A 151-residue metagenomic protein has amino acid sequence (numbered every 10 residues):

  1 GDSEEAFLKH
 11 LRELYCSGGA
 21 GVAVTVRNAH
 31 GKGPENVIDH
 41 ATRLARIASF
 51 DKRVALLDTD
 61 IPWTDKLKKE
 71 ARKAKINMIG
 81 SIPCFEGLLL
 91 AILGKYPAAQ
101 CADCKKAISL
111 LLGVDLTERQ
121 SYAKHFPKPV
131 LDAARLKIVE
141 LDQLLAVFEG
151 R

Functional and structural regions predicted by a protein language model:
G1-S3: N-terminal beta1-alpha1 ligand-phosphate binding loop
E5-N28, P34-R151: C-terminal accessory helical subdomains adjacent to catalytic cores in phosphodiester- and nucleotide-handling enzymes
